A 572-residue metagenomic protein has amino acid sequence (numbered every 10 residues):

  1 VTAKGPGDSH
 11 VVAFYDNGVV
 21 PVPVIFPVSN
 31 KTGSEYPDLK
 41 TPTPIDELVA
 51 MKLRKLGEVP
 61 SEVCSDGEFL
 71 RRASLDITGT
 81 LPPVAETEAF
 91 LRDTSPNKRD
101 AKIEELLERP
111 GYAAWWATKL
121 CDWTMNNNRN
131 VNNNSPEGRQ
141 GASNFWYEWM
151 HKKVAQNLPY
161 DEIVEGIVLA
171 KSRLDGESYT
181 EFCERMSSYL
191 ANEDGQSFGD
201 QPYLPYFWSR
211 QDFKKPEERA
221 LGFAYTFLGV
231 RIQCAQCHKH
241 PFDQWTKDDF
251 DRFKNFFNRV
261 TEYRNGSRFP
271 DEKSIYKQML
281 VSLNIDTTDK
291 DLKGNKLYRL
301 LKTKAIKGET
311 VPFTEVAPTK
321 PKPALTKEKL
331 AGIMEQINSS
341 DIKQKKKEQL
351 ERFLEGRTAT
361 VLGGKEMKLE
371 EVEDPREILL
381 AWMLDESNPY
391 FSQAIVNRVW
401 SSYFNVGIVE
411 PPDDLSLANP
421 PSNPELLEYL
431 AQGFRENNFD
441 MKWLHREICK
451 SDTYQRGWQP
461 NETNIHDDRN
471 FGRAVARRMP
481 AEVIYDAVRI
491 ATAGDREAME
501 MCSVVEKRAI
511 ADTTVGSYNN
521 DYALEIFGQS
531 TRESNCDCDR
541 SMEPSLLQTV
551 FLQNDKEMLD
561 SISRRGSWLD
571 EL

Functional and structural regions predicted by a protein language model:
V1-M51, K55, A170: Extracytoplasmic soluble-region selector
G5, G18, K247, E482 (+1 more regions): A short, structural micro-pattern
S9, I232-A235, L547-Q548: Residue-level detector of short, conserved catalytic/binding motifs and their immediate flanks
I25, K254, G528: Residue-level detector of conserved, well-ordered beta-strand and adjacent loop positions that form binding/recognition
P37-G111, W116, T124-M501, C538-R540 (+1 more regions): Primarily short, surface-exposed interaction patches in extracytoplasmic proteins
R489-Q553, L559, S563: Long, His/Glu/Asp-enriched segments that create or flank divalent metal/ion-associated functional microenvironments
